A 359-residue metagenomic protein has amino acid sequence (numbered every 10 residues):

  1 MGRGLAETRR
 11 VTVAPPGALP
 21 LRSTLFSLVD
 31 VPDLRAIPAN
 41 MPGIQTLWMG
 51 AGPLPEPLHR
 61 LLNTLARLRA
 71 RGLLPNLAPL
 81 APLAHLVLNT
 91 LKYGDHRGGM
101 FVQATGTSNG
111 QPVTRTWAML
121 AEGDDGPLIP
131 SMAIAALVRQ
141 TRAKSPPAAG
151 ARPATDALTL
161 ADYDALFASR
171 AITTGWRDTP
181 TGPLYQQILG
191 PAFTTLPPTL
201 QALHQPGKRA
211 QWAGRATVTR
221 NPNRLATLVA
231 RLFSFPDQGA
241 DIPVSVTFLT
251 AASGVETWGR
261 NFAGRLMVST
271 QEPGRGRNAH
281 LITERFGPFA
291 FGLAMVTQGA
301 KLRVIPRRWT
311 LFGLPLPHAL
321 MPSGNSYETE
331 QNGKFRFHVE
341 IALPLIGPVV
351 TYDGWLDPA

Functional and structural regions predicted by a protein language model:
M1-T105: Active-site-lining helix/loop region of Rossmann-like oxidoreductase modules
G2-R3, N109-P112, A263, F286-P288: Glycine-centered tight beta-turn/hairpin loop motif at sheet-sheet or coil-to-beta transitions
L74-T181: C-terminal active-site/capping subdomain that shapes the small-molecule cofactor and substrate pocket of enzyme
P112-T114, A290, V349-T351: Short, mixed charged/polar active-site loops that provide acid/base catalysis or chelate metal/phosphate cofactors
T116-L120, R275, W355-A359: A short, surface-exposed beta-strand/turn
A118-D124, F262-G264, W309-L311, E340-L345: Short, solvent-exposed aromatic-acidic interface loops
P191-E330, F335-H338, Y352: Soluble ligand-binding/transfer domains with enclosed cavities or grooves
R336-A359: C-terminal structured interaction module
